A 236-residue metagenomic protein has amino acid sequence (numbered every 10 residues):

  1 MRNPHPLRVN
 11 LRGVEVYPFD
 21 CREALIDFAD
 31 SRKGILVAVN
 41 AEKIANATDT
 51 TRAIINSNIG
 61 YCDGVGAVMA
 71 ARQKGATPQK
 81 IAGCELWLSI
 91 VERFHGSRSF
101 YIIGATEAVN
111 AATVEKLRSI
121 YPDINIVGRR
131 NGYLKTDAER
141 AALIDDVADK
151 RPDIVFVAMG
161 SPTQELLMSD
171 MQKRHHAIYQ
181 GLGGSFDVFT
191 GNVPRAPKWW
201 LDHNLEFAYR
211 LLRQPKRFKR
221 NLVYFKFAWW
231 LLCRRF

Functional and structural regions predicted by a protein language model:
M1-E85: N-terminal nucleotide/polyanion-binding subdomain common to many enzyme families
K33, H175-A177: A short helix->loop->beta-strand "cap" motif at the edges of active sites that frequently abuts
N40-I44, M159-Q164, S185: Short glycine-rich anion-binding loops that position phosphate/pyrophosphate groups of nucleotides and phosphorylated
A67-M69, T163, S185-T190: Short gly/pro/ser/thr-enriched loop/turn and capping motifs at secondary-structure boundaries
V68-D146, K150: Conserved beta-alpha
V68-Q73, A196-F236: A transmembrane-helix-recognition feature enriched in membrane-embedded lipid enzymes and envelope glyco-/phospholipid
N131-K135, A177-R213: Short, flexible loop segments at boundaries between secondary-structure elements
V147, R151-S161: Proline-aspartate-enriched helix->loop->beta-strand connector
